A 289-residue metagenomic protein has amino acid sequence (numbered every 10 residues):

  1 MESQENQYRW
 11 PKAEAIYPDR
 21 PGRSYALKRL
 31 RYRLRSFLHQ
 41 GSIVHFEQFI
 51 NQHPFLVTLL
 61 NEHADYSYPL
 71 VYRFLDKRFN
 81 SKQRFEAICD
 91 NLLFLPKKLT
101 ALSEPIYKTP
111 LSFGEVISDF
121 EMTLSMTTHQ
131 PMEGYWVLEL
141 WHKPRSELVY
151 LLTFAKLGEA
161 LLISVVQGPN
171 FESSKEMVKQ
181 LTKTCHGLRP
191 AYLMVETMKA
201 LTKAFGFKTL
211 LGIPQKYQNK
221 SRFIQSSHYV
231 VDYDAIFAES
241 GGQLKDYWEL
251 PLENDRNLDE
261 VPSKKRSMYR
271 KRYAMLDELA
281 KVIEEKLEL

Functional and structural regions predicted by a protein language model:
M1-L181, S267-L289: Non-catalytic substrate-recognition and accessory regions of acyl/acetyltransferase enzymes
L59-L60, Y192-L193, T202-K208, L250-R256 (+1 more regions): Noncatalytic linker/hinge segments flanking ATPase motor cores
L148-L151, A155-L244: Acyl-donor binding region in acyl/amide transferases
Q215-M275, V282: Active-site/acyl-donor-binding loops of N-acyltransferases
